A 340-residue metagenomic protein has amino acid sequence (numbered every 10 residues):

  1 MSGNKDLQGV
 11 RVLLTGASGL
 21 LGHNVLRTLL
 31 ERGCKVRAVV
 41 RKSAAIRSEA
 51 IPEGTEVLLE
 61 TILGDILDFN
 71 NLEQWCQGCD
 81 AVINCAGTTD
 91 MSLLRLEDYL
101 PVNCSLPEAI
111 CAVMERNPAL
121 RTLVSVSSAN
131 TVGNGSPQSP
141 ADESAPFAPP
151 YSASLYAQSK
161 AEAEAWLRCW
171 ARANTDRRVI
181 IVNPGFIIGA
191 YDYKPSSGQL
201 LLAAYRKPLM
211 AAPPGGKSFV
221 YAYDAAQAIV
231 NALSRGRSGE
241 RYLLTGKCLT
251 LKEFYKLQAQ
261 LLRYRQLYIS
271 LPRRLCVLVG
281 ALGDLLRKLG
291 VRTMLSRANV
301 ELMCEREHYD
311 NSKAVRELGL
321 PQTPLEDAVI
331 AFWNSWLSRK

Functional and structural regions predicted by a protein language model:
V10-R32: N-terminal Rossmann NAD(P)H-binding glycine-rich loop of SDR-like oxidoreductase domains
G54-T55, L59-S105: NAD(P)H-binding glycine-rich loop region in Rossmannoid oxidoreductase-like domains and their noncatalytic homologs
E108-L155: Conserved Rossmann-fold NAD(P)-dependent oxidoreductase catalytic core, especially the SDR/UDP-sugar
T131-G133, R177-G198: Flexible, glycine-rich beta-alpha linker
P149-Y151, L201-V220, D224: A conserved pocket-lining segment of Rossmann-fold NAD(P)-dependent short-chain dehydrogenase/reductase
A153-I180: Active-site Tyr-X1-5-Lys
P195-S196, P213-L233, E240: Substrate-positioning beta->alpha
A228-M294, N311, R316, P324-K340: Mid/C-terminal beta-alpha module of Rossmann-like enzyme folds, strongest in SDR-family dehydrogenases/epimerases
